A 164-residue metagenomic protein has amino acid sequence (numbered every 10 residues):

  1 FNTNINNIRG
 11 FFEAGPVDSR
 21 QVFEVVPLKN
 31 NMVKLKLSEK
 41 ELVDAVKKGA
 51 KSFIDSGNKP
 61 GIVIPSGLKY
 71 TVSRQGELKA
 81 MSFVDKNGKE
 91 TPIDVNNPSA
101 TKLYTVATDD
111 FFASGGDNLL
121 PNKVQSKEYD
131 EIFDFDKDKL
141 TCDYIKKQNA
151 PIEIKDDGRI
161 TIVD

Functional and structural regions predicted by a protein language model:
F1-D164: Catalytic centers of hydrolytic enzymes
